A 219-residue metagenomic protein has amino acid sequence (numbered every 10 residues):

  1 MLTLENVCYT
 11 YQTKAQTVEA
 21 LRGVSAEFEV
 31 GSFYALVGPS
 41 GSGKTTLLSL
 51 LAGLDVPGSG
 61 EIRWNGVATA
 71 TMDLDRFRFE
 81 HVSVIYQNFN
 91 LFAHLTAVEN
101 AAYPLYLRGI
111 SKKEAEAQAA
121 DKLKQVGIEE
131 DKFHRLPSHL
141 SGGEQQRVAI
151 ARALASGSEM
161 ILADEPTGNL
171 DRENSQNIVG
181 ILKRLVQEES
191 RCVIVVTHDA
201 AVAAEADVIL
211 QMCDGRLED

Functional and structural regions predicted by a protein language model:
A52: Helix-to-loop junction immediately C-terminal to a conserved catalytic motif
G60-T69: Conserved ABC transporter NBD signature motif
T69-S83: ABC ATPase NBD coupling module
L95-Y103: Short coil-to-helix segment of the ABC ATPase nucleotide-binding domain corresponding to the Q-loop/switch region
K113-D131: Conserved ABC ATPase "signature" region
L136-L140, E144: Conserved ABC ATPase signature
G157: Conserved catalytic motifs of ABC-family nucleotide-binding domains
